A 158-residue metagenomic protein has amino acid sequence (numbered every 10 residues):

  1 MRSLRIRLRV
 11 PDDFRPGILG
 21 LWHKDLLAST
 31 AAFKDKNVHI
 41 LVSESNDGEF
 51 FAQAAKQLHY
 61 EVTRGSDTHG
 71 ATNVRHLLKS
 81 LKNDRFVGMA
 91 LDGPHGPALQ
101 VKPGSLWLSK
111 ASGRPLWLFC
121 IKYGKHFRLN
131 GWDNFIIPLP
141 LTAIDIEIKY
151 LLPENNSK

Functional and structural regions predicted by a protein language model:
M1-K34, Y60, F135, L139-I146: Membrane-anchoring hydrophobic helices of lipid-metabolizing enzymes
P16-H69, S112, G124-L129: Catalytic core of membrane glycerolipid acyltransferases/transacylases, capturing the structured, soluble-facing
D47, F51, G70-N73, L77 (+1 more regions): Amphipathic alpha-helical interface surfaces
K56-G70, V74-L81, Y150-P153: Extended, non-globular alpha-helical segments
G65, A90, L118-I121: Generic beta-sheet signal
L77-L108, S112: Catalytic-site beta-strand/loop segments enriched in glycine and acidic/polar residues
Q100-S157: A cross-family acyltransferase "interaction/gating" segment
